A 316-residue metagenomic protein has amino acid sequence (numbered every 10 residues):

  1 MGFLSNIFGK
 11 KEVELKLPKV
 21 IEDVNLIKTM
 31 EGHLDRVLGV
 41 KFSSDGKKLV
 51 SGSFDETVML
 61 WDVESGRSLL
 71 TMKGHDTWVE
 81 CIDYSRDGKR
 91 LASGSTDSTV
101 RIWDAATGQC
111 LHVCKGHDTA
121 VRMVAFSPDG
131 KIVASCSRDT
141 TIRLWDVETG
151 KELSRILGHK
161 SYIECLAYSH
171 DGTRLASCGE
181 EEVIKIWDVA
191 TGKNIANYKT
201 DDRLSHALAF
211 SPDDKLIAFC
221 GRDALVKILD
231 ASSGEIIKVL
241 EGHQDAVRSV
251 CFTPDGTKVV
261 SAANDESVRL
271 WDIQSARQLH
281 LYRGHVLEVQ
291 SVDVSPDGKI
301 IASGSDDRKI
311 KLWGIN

Functional and structural regions predicted by a protein language model:
L4-D23: Blade/loop signatures of beta-propeller domains
P18-V20, L26-G32, S68-G74, C110-G116 (+4 more regions): Short C-terminal beta-strands that terminate individual repeats in beta-propeller domains, predominantly WD40 blades
D35-L38, D55-M59, T77-E80, D97-R101 (+10 more regions): Short coil/turn segments within WD40 beta-propeller repeats
S44-D45, R86-D87, P128-D129, H170-D171 (+3 more regions): Residue-level detector of Asp-centered blade-edge/turn motifs that repeat once per structural unit in beta-propeller
V63-S65, A105-T107, V147-T149, V189-G192 (+3 more regions): Short loop/turn segments that connect beta-strands within beta-propeller blades
Q290-N316: Blade-level signature of beta-propeller repeat domains, shared across WD40, Kelch, NHL, RCC1 and BNR/Asp-box propellers
